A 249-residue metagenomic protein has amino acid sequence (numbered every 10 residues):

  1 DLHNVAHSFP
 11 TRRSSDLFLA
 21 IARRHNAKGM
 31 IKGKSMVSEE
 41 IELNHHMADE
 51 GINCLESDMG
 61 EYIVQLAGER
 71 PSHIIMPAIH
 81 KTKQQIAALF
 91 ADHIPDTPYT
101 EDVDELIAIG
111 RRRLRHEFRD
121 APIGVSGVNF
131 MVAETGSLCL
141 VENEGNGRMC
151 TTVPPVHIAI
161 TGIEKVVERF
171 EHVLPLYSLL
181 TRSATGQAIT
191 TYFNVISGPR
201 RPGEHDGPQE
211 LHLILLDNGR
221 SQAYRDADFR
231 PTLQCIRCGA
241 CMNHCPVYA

Functional and structural regions predicted by a protein language model:
L2-S14: Short, small-residue-biased leader/transition segments that mark boundaries at the very start of proteins
V5, R225-R237: Immediate flanking context of iron-sulfur cluster ligation sites
R12-A227: The feature marks the mature, well-folded catalytic cores of soluble enzymes
E42, R230, A240: Short Gly/charged-rich anion-binding patches and loops
H46, Q234, H244: Hydrophobic/aromatic ligand-binding patch that stacks against planar heteroaromatic rings of cofactors or nucleotides
V167, G239-A240: Alpha-helix initiation and capping sites
A240-A249: Iron-sulfur cluster-binding cysteine motifs and their immediate structural context in ferredoxin-like electron-transfer
